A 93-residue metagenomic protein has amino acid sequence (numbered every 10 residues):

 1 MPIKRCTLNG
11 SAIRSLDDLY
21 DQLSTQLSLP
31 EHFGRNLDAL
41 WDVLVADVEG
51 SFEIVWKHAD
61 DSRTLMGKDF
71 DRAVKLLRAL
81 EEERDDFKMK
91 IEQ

Functional and structural regions predicted by a protein language model:
M1-Q93: Positively charged, polar, low-complexity stretches
